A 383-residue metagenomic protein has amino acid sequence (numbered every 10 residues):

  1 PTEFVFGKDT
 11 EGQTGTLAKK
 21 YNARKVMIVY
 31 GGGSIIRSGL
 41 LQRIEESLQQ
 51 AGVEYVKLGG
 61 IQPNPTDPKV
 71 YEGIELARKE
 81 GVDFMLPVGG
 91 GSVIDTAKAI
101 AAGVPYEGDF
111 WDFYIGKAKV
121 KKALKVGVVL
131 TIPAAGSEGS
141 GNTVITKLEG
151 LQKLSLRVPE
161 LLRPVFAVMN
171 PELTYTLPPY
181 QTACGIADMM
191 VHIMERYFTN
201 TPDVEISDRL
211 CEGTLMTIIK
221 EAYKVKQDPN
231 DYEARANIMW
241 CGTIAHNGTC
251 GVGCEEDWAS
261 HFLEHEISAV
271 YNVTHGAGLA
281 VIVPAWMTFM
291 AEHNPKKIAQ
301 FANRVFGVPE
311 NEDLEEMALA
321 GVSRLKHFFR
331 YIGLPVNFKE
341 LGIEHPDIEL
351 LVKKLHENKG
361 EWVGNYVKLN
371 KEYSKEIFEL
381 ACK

Functional and structural regions predicted by a protein language model:
P1-F84, F338-K339: ATP/NTP phosphate-donor binding region
T2, K8-D9, G31-G32, I61 (+7 more regions): Fold-independent oxyanion-binding glycine-rich loops and adjacent beta-strand/coil segments at enzyme active sites
R43-I44, E72-I74, V93-E107, G139-S140: Short Gly/Thr/Asp-enriched flexible loops that form oxyanion-binding sites at enzyme active sites
V82-I100, T131-S137, V270-V273: Glycine/serine-rich anion-binding loops at beta->alpha junctions that coordinate negatively charged ligand groups
P105-D203, Q300: A glycine/threonine-rich phosphate-anchoring loop and its flanking beta-alpha core in nucleotide/phosphate-binding
L161, I298, V305-K383: C-terminal charged capping/lid subdomain of soluble metabolic enzymes
R196, N200-R324: Active-site segments that bind and position negatively charged phosphate/pyrophosphate groups
